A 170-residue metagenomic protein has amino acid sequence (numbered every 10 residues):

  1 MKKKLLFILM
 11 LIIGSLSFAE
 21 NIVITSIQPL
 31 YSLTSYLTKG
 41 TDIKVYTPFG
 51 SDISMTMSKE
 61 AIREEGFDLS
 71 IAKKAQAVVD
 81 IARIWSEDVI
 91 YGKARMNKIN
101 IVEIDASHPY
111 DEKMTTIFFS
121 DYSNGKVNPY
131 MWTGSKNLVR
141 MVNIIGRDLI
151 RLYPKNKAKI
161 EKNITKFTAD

Functional and structural regions predicted by a protein language model:
K4-G14: Sec-dependent N-terminal signal peptides
S17: C-terminal substrate-binding/cap subdomain adjacent to the FAD-binding core in PCMH-type and related FAD-linked
E20-D170: Extracytoplasmic metal-acquisition and chelation regions
